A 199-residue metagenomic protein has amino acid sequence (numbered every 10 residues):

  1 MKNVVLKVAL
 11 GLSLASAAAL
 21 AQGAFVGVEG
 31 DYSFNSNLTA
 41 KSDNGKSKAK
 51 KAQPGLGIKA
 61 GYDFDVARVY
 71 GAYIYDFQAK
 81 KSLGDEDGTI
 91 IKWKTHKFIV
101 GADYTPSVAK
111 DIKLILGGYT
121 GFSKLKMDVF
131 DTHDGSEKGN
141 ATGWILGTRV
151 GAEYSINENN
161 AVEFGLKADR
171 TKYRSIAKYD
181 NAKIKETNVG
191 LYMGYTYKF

Functional and structural regions predicted by a protein language model:
M1-F25: Cleavable N-terminal export/targeting peptides
K7-V8, G27-D31, A141: Short helix-onset patch at the extreme N-terminus, typifying the N->h transition of secretory signal peptides
A24-L38: Short N-terminal segments immediately surrounding and downstream of signal-peptide cleavage
F25, Q53-G57, T95-I99, G143-R149 (+1 more regions): Transmembrane beta-barrel architecture of outer membranes
F34-K50, I74-H96, F122-T142, K172-E186: Flexible, solvent-exposed loop segments that connect beta-strands
G45-S47, G55-K59: Short secondary-structure capping/turn segments at boundaries of alpha-helices and beta-strands
K59-T132, Y154-I156, V189-F199: Gram-negative (and chloroplast) outer-membrane scaffold detector with strong preference for beta-barrel transmembrane
G147, G151-F199: Signal peptide-directed secreted proteins
